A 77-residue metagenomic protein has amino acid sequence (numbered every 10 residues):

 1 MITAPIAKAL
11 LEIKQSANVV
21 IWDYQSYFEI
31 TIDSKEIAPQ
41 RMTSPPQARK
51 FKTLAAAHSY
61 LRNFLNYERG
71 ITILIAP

Functional and structural regions predicted by a protein language model:
M1-E12, A48, K52: Negatively charged, low-complexity tracts enriched in Asp/Glu with abundant Ser/Thr
L11-K14, W22-Y24, L65: Flexible, charged surface loops at secondary-structure boundaries
S16-V19, H58-Y60: Short secondary-structure capping/turn segments at boundaries of alpha-helices and beta-strands
A17-P46: Short aromatic-glycine-(Arg/Gly/Cys) micro-motifs in beta-strand/loop hairpins
A38-R41, R49-F51, R69-T72: Short, low-complexity, polar/charged sequence segments that are solvent-exposed and flexible
P46-A48, P77: Electrostatic, structured charged patches in enzyme active sites and in nucleic-acid/phosphate-binding
F51-L65: A short, charged, amphipathic alpha-helix used as a generic interaction element across diverse proteins
F64-A76: A short amphipathic beta-strand at an alpha->beta junction
